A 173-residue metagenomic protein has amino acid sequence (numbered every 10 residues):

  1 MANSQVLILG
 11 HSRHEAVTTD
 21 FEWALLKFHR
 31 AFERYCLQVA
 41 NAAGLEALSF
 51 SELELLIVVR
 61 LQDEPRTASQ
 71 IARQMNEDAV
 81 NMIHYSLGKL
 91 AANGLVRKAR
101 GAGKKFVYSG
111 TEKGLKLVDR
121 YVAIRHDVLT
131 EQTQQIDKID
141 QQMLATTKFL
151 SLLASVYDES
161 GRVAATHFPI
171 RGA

Functional and structural regions predicted by a protein language model:
M1-E46: N-terminal leader segment of winged-helix/HTH proteins
A24, E54-V58, K116: Pre-recognition alpha-helix immediately N-terminal to the DNA-recognition helix within helix-turn-helix or winged-helix
H29, D63, V118, L150 (+1 more regions): A structural signal for well-ordered alpha-helices, especially hydrophobic packing surfaces of coiled-coils
L37-D78: N-terminal helix-turn-helix DNA-binding core of bacterial DNA-binding proteins
L56, I71, S86-N93: Basic amphipathic alpha-helical segments that dock to polyanions
M82-I83: Helix-turn-helix DNA-binding helix
G88-L144: Charged, amphipathic alpha-helical coiled-coil/dimerization segments
A123-A173: Terminal interaction helix/tail motif
